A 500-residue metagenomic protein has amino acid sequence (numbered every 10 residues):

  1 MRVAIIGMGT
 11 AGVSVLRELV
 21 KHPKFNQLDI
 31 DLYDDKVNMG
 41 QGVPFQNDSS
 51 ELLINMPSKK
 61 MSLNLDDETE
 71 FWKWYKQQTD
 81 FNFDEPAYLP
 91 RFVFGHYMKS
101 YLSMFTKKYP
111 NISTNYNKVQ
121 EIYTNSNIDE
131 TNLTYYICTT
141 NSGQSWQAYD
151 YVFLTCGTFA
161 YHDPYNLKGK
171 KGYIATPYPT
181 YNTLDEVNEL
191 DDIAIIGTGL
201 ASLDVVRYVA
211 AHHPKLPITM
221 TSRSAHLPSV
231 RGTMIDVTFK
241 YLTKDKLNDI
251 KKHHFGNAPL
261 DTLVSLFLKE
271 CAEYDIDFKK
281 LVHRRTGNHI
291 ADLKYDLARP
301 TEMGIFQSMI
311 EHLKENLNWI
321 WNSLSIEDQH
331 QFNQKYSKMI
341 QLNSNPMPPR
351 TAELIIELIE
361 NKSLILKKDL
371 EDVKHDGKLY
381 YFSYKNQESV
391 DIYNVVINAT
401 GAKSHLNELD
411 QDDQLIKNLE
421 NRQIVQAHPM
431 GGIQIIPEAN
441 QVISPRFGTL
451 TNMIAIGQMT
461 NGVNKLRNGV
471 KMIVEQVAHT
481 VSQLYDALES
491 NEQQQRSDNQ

Functional and structural regions predicted by a protein language model:
M1-V37, V43, F81-L488, D498-Q500: Flavin (primarily FAD) cofactor-binding/catalytic cores of flavoenzymes
V43-P90: Active-site-adjacent segment of FAD-dependent monooxygenases/related oxidoreductases
